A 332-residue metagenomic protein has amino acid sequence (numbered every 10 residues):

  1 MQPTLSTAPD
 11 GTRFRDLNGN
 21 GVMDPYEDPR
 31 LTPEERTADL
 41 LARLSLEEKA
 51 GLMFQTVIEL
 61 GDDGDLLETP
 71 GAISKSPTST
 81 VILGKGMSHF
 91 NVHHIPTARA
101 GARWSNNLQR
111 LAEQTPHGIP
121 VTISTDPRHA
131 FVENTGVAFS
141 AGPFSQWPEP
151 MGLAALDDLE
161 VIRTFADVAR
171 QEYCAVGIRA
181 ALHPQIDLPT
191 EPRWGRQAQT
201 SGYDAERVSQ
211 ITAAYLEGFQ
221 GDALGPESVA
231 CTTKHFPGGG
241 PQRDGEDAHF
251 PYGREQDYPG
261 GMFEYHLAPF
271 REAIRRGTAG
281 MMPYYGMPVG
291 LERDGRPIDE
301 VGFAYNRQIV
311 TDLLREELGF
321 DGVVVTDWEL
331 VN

Functional and structural regions predicted by a protein language model:
M1-N332: Glycoside hydrolase catalytic-domain context in secreted enzymes
